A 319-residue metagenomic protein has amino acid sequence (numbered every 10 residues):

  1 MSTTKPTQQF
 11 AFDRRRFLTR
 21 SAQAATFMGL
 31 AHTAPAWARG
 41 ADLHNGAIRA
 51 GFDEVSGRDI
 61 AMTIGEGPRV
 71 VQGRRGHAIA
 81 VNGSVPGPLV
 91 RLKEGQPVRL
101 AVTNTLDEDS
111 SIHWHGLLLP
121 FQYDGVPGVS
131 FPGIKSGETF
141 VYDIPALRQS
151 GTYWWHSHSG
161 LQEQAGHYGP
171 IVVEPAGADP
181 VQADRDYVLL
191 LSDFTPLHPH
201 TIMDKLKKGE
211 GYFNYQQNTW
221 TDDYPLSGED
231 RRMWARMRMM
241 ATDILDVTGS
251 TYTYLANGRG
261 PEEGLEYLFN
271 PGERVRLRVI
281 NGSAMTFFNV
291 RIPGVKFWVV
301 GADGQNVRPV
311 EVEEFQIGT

Functional and structural regions predicted by a protein language model:
M1-R16, Q23: N-terminal secretory signal peptides
F10, H32-P68: C-terminal segment of N-terminal export signals and the immediately downstream linker at the start of the mature
L18, D107-E108, L119, G128-D184 (+1 more regions): Extracellular/periplasmic metallocenter environments
I60-A61, G67-R74, N82, T105-F131 (+2 more regions): Extracytoplasmic copper-binding redox domains, predominantly the cupredoxin/blue-copper superfamily
M62, L100, I112, S157 (+2 more regions): Divalent metal-coordination and catalytic microenvironments
E66, R75-H77, L191-N270: Mobile cap/lid helix-loop segments that border enzyme active or cofactor-binding sites and regulate substrate access
V102-L106, I280-G282: Asparagine-centered strand-capping/turn motif at beta-strand->loop junctions
Q122-K135, M233-T319: Histidine- and aromatic-rich segments of cupredoxin/plastocyanin-like copper-binding domains
